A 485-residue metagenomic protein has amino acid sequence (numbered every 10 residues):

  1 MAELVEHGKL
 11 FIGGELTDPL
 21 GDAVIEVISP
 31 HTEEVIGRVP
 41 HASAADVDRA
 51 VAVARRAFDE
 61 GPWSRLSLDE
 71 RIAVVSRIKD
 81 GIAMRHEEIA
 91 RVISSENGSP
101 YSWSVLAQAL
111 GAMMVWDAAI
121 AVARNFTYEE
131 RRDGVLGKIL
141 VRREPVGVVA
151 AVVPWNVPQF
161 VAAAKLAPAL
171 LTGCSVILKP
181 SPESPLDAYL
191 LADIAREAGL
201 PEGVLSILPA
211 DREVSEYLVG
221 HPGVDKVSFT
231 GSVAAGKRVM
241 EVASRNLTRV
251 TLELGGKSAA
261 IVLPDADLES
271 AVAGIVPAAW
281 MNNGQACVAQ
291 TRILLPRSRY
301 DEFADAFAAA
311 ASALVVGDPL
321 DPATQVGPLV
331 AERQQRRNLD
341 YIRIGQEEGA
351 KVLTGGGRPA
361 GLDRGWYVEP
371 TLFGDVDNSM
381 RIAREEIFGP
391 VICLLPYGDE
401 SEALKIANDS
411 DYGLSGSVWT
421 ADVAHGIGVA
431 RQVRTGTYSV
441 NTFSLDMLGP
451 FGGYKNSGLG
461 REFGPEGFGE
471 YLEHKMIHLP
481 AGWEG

Functional and structural regions predicted by a protein language model:
M1-V39, E70-A73, R77, T127-A150 (+3 more regions): Terminal low-complexity tails and localization/encapsulation signals of metabolic enzymes
T32-R38, V224, I261, V315-V316 (+4 more regions): Conserved C-terminal structural/oligomerization subdomain of aldehyde/semialdehyde dehydrogenase
E33, R71, I93, G173 (+9 more regions): Residue-level signal for inorganic ion chemistry
I36-A42, D59-W63, A151, A260-L263 (+5 more regions): Short, well-ordered beta-strand elements within core beta-sheets of diverse protein domains
I36-F126: Glycine-rich loop-to-alpha-helix module at the N-terminal edge of alpha/beta enzyme cores
F58, P62, K79-H86, A90 (+18 more regions): Structural signal for hydrophobic packing residues in well-ordered secondary-structure cores of soluble enzyme domains
Y128-S270, Y397: Rossmann-like NAD(P) dinucleotide-binding subdomain of oxidoreductase/dehydrogenase enzymes
A234-D377, V440: ALDH superfamily catalytic-core signature
